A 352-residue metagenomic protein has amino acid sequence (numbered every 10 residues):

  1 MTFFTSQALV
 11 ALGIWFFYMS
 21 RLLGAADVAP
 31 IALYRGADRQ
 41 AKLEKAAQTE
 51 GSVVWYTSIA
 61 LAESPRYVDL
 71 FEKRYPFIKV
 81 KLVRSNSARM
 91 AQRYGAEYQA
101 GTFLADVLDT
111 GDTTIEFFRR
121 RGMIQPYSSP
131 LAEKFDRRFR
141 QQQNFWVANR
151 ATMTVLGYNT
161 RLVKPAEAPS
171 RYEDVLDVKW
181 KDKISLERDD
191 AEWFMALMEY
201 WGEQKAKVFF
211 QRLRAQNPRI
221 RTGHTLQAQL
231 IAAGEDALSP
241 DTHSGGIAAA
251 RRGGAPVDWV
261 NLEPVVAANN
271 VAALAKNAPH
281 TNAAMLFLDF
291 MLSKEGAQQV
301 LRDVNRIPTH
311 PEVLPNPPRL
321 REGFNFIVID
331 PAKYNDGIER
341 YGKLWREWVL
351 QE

Functional and structural regions predicted by a protein language model:
A25-V54, K73, L176-K181: Immediate post-signal peptide segment of exported/extracytoplasmic ligand-binding proteins
V54-D69, V80-Y98, F103-E235: Extracytoplasmic ligand-binding site segments that recognize negatively charged/polar headgroups
Y67, K205, F209-R212, N270 (+2 more regions): Short amphipathic alpha-helical coupling segments at ligand-binding clamshell hinges and other catalytic/signaling
T114-F117, A237-P256: A ligand-binding cleft/hinge motif common to bilobed small-molecule-binding domains
R137-R138, A151-T152, F210-R214, P218-R221 (+4 more regions): Periplasmic-binding protein-like
V155-L162, M198-E199, A268-H280, M291 (+1 more regions): A bilobed periplasmic-binding-protein/Venus flytrap-type ligand-binding module shared by bacterial periplasmic
W180-D189, M291-L314: Periplasmic-binding protein-like
P315-E352: Extracellular/periplasmic bilobal clamshell ligand-binding domains
